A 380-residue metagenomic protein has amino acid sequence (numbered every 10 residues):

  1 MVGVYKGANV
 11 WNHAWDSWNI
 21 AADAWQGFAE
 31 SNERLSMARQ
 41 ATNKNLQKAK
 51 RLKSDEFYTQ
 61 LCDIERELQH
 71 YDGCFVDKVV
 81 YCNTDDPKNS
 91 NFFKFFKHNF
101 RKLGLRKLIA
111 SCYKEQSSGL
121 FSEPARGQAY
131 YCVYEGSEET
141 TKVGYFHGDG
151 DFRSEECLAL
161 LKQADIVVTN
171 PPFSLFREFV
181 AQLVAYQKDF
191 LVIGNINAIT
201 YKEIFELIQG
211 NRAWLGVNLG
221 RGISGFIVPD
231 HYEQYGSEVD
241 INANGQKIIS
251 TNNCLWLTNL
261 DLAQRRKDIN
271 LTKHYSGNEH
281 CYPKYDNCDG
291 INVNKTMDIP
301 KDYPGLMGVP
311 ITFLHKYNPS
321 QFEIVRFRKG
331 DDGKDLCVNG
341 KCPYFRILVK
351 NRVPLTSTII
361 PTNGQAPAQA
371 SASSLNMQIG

Functional and structural regions predicted by a protein language model:
V2-G380: Class I S-adenosyl-L-methionine-dependent methyltransferase catalytic core
